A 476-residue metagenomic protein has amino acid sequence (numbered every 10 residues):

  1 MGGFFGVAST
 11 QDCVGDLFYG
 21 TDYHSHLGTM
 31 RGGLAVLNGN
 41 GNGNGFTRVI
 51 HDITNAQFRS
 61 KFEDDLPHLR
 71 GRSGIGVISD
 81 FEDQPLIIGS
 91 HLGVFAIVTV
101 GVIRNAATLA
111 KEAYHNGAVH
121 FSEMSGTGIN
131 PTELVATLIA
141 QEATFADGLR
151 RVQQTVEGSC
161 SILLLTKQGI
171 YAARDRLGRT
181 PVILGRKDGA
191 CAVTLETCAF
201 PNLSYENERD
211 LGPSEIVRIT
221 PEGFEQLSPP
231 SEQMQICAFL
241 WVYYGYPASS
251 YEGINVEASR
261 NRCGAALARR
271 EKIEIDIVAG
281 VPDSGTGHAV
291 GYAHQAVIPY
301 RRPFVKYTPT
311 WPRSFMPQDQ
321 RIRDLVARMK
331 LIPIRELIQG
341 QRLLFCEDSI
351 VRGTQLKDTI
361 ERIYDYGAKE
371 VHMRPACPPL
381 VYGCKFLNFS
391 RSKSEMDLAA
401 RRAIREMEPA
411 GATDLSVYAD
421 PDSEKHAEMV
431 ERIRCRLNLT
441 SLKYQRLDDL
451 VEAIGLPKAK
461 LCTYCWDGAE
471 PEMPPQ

Functional and structural regions predicted by a protein language model:
M1-G212, R218-I275, V281: Conserved short alpha-helical segments that host acidic/polar catalytic motifs at enzyme active sites
D12-V14, N105, Y171, R179-T180 (+7 more regions): Flexible loop/turn segments at secondary-structure boundaries
G28, I273-S284, H288, H372 (+1 more regions): Short glycine-rich phosphate-binding loop at a beta-alpha junction
R31-V36, S125, R302-T308, E370-C377: A generic structural motif
S125-A136, Y300-P312, M407-D414, L439-I454: A conserved beta-strand->alpha-helix junction
Q168-G169, R186, L203-D210, D358-Q476: PRPP-dependent phosphoribosyltransferase catalytic core
V278, G285-Y292, A296, Y300 (+2 more regions): Extended, hydrophobic alpha-helical segments in both membrane/secreted and soluble proteins
V297-L343, G353-T354, V381-K393: Short, glycine/charge-rich flexible loops or terminal/linker lids adjacent to PRPP-binding catalytic cores
